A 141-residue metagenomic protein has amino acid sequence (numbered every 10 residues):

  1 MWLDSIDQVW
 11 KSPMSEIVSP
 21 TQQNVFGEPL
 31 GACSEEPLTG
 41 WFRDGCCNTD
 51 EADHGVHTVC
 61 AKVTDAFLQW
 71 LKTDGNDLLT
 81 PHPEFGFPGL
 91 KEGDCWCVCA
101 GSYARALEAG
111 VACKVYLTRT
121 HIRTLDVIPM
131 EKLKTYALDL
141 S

Functional and structural regions predicted by a protein language model:
M1-P13: N-terminal amphipathic/basic-hydrophobic helices that include classical n-h-c signal peptides and signal-anchor
S15-A66, A137-D139: Extended boundary segments
K62-D77: Short, basic/aromatic beta-hairpin or loop at an interaction surface
L79-G86: Short alpha-helix capping/helix-loop boundary micro-motifs
Y103-D126: Short, compositionally biased
I122-S141: Glycine- and charge-enriched low-complexity intrinsically disordered segments
